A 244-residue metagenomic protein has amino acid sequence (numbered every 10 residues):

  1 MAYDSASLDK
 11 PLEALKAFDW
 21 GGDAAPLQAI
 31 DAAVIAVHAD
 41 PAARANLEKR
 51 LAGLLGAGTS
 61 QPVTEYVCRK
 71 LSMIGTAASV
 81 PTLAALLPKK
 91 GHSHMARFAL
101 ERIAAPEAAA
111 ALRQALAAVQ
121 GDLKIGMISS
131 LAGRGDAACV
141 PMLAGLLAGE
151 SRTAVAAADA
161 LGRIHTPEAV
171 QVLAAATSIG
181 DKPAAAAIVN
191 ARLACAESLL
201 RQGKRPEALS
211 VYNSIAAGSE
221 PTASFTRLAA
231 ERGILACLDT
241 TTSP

Functional and structural regions predicted by a protein language model:
M1-A17: Short N-terminal segments immediately surrounding and downstream of signal-peptide cleavage
M1-Y3, W20-A42, G53-A57, Q61-T76 (+10 more regions): Structural detector for internal amphipathic alpha-helices that build alpha-solenoid repeat scaffolds
N46-R50: General marker for long, soluble alpha-helical cores
S243-P244: Terminal, low-structured helical/coil segments at or just beyond the last alpha-helical repeat
